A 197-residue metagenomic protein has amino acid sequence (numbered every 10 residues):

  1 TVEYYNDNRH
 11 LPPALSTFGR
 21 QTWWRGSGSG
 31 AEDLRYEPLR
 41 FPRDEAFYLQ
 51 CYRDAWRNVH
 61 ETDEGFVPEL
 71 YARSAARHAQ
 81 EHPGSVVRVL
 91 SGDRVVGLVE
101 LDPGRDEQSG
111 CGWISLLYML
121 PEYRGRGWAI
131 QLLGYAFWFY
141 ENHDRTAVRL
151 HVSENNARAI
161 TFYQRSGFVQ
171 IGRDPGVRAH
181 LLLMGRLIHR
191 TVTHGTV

Functional and structural regions predicted by a protein language model:
T1-D33, V192: Acidic, low-complexity terminal tails and accessory targeting/binding regions of phosphate-metabolizing enzymes
Y4-N6, G97, G172: A structural microfeature
N8, R105, Y118, E154-N156 (+1 more regions): Short, flexible active-site-adjacent loop segments at beta-strand->alpha-helix junctions, enriched in small/polar
D33, T146-R149, S153-I160, R165-S166 (+1 more regions): C-terminal "cap" of GNAT-fold acetyltransferases
L39-E122, L133-Y135, F139, G176: Acetyl-CoA-dependent GNAT
L116, L120-G134, H143, S153-T161 (+1 more regions): Conserved glycine-rich acetyl-CoA-binding loop
